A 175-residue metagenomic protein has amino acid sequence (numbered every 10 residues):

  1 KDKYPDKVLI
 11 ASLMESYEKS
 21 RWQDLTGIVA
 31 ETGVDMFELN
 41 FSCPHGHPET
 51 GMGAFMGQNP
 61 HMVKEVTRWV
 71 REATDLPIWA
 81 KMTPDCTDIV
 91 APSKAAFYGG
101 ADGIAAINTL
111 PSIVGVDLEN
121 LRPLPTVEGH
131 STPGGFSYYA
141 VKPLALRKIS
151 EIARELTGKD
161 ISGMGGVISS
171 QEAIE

Functional and structural regions predicted by a protein language model:
K1-P5: Glycine-rich, positively charged N-terminal anion/phosphate-binding segment
V8: N-terminal glycine-rich phosphate/adenylate-binding segment common to multiple enzyme folds
S16-S162, S170-E175: Alpha/beta enzyme core
